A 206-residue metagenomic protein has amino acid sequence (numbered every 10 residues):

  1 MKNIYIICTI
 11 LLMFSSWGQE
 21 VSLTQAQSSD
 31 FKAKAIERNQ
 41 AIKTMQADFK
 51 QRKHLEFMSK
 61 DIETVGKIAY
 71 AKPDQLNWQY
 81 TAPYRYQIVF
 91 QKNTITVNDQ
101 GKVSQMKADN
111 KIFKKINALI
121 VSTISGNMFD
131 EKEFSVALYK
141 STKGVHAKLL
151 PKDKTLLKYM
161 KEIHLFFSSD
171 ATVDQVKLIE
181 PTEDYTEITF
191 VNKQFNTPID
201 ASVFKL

Functional and structural regions predicted by a protein language model:
I4-S15: Sec-dependent N-terminal signal peptides
S16-K50, H54-K60, V203-L206: N-terminal leader/targeting segments and the immediate start of mature chains
V21, K67-A118, T186: An acidic-aromatic
A47-F49, E63-V65, F90, F190: Extended beta-sheet lipid-handling architectures
R52, P73-Q75, T81-Y84, N93-I95 (+6 more regions): Solvent-exposed coil/turn segments that connect beta secondary-structure elements in extracytoplasmic/periplasmic
E56-F57, Y84-Q87, K154-L157, V173: Short beta-strands and strand-coil junctions in structured, solvent-facing domains, enriched
Q105-G144: Flexible, surface-exposed loop/linker segments and immediately adjacent secondary-structure boundaries
F129-S135, K140-L206: Gly/Pro-enriched, hydrophobic low-complexity segments that function as extracytoplasmic propeptides/linkers
